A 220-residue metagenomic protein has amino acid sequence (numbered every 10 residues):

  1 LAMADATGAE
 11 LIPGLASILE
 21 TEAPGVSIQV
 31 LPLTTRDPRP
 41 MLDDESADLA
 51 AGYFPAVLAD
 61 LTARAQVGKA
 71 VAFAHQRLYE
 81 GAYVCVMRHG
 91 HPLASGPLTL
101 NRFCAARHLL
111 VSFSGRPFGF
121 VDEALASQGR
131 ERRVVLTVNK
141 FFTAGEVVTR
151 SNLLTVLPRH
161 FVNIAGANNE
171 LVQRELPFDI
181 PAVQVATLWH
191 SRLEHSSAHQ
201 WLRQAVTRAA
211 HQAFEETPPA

Functional and structural regions predicted by a protein language model:
L1-A2, A50, V86, L109 (+2 more regions): Short, well-ordered beta-strand segments
L1-L61, V138: Central regulatory/effector-binding core of bacterial HTH transcription factors
L11, V84, A94, L100 (+2 more regions): A late-sequence structural motif
G25-Q29, R133-V135, V172, Q184-A186: Residues at or immediately flanking beta-strands
T34-P38, D43-A47, Y53, F113-V172: Hydrophobic hinge/microswitch elements
Y53, D60, M87, L93-L100 (+5 more regions): Secondary-structure junction motif
L61, G68-A82, F142-S191: Beta-alpha-beta core module
A65-H108, H190-R192: Flexible hinge/capping segments at coil-to-helix
